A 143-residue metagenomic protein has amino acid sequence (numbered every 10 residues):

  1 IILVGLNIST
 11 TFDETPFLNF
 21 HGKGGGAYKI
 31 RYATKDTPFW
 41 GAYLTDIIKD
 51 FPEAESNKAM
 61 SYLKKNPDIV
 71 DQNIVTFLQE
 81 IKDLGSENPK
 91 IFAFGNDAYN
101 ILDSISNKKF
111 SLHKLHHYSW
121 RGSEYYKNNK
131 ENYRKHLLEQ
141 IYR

Functional and structural regions predicted by a protein language model:
I1-P89, D97-N100, L112-H113: A polyanion-binding, active-site-adjacent surface
N57-V75, Y99-R143: C-terminal capping/extension of enzyme domains
A93: Short, surface-exposed ligand- or partner-binding patches at beta-edge/loop junctions that are enriched in aromatics
